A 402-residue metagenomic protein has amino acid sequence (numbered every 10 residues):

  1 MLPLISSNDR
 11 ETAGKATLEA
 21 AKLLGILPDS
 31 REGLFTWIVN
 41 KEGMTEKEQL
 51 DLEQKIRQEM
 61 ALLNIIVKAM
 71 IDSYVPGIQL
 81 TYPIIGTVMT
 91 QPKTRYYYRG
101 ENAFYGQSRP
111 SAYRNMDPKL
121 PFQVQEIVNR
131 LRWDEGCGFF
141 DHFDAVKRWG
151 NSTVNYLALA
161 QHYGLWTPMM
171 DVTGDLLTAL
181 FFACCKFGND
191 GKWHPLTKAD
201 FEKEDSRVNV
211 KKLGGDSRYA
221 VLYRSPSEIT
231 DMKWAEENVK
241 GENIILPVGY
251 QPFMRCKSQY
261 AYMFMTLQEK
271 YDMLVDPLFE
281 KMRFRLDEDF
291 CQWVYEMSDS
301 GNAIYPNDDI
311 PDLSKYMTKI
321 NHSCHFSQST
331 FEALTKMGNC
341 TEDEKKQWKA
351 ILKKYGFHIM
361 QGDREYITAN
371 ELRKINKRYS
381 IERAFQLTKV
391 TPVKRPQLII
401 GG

Functional and structural regions predicted by a protein language model:
M1-G402: Catalytic-core elements of nucleic-acid end-processing and repair enzymes
